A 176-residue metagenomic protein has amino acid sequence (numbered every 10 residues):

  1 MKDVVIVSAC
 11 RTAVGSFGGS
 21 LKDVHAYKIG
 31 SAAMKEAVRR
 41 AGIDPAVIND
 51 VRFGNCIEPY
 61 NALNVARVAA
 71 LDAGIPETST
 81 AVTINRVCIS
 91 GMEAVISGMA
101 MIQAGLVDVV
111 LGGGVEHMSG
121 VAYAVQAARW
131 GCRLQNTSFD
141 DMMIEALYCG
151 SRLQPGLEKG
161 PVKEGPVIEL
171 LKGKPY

Functional and structural regions predicted by a protein language model:
M1-K2, S16-V47, A62-N64, A70-Y176: Acyl-thioester C-C bond-transforming condensing/cleaving domain
V7: Ligand-binding pocket segment of bilobal, Venus flytrap-like solute-binding proteins
C10-V14: Short polar catalytic/cofactor-binding loops
V47-G54: Short glycine-rich phosphate-binding loop at a beta-alpha junction
N55-N61: Glycine-rich phosphate-binding loops at beta-strand->alpha-helix junctions
